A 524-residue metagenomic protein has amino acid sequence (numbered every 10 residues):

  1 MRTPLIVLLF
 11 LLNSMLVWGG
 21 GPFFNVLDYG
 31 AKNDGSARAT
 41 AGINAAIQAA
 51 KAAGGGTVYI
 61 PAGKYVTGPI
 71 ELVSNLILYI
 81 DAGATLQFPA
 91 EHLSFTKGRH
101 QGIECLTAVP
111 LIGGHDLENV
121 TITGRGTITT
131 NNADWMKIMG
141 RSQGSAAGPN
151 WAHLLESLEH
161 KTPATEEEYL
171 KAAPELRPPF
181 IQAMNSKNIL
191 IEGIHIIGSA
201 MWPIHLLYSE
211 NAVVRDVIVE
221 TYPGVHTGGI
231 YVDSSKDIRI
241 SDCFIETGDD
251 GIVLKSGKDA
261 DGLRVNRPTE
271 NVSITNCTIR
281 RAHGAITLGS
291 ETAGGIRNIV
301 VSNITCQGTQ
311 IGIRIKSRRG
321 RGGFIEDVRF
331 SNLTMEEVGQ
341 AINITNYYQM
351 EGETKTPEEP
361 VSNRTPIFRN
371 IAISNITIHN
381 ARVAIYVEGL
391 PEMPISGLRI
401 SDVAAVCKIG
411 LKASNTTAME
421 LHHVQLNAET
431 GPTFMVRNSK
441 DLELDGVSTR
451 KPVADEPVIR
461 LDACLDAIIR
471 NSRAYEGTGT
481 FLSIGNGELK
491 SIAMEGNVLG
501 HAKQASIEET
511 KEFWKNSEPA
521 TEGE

Functional and structural regions predicted by a protein language model:
M1-L5: Positively charged n-region of N-terminal signal peptides that target proteins for export
I6-L16: Bacterial N-terminal signal peptides
F10, G19-E524: Extracellular/periplasmic carbohydrate-active domains that bind, remodel, or depolymerize complex polysaccharides
